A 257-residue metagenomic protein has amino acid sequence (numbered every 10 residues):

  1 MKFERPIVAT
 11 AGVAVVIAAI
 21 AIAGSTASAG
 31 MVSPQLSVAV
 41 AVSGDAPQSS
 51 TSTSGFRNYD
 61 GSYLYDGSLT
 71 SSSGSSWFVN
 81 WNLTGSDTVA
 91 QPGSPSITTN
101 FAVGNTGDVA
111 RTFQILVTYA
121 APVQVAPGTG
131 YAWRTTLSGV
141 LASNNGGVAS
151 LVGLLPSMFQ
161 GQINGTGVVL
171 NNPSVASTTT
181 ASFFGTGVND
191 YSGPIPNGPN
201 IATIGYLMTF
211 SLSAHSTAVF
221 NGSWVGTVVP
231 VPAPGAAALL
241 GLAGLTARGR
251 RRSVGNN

Functional and structural regions predicted by a protein language model:
K2-V13: Bacterial N-terminal signal peptides that target proteins for export
P6, V16-A21: Generic short N-terminal amphipathic or hydrophobic helices
V8, L36, P232-A236: Intrinsically disordered, low-complexity segments enriched in proline/serine/threonine
V15-V16, A27: Cleavable N-terminal signal peptides
I22-A29: Sec/Tat signal peptide C-region and signal peptidase I cleavage site
G30-P230: Helix-boundary and membrane-interface capping/anchor signal
P232-R250: A short, hydrophobic C-terminal helix/tail in secreted or cell-surface proteins
R252-N257: Short, charged juxtamembrane terminal tails flanking transmembrane helices
